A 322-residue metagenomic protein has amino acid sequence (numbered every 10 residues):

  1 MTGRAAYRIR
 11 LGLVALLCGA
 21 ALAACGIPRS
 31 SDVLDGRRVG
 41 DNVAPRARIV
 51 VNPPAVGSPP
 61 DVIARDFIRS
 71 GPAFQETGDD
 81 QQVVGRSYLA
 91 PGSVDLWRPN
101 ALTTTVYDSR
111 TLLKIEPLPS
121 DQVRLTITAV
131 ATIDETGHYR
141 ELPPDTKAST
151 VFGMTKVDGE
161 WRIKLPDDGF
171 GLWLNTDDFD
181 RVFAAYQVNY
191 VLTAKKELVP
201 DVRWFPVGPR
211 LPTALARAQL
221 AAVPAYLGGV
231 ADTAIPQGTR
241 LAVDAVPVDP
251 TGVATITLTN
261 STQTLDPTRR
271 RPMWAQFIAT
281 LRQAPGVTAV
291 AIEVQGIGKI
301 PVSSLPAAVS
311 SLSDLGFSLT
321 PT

Functional and structural regions predicted by a protein language model:
T2-P28: Secretory targeting and sorting signals
G19, G26-T322: Bimodal "functional hotspot" detector
